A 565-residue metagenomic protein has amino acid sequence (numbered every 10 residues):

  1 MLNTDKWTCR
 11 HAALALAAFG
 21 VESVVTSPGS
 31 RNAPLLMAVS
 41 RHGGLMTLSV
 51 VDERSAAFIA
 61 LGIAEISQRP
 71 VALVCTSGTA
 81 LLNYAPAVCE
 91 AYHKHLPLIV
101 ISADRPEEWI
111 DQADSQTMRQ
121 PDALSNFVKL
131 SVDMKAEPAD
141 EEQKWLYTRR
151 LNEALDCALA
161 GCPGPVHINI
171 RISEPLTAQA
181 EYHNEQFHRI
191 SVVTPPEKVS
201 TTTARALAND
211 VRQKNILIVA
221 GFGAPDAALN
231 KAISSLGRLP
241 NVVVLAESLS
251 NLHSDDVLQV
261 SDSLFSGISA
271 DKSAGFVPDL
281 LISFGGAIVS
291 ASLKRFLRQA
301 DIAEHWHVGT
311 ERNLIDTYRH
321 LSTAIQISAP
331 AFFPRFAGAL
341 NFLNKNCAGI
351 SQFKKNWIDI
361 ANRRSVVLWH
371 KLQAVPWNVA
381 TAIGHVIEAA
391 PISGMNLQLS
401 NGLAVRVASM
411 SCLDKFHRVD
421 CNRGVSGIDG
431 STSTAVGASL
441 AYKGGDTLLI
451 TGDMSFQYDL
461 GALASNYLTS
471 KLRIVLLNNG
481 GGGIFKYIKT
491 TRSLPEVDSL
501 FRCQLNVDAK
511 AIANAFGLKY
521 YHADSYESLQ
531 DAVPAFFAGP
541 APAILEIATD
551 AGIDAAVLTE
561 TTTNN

Functional and structural regions predicted by a protein language model:
M1-T4, M134, L297-L403, K510-A511 (+1 more regions): Phosphate/pyrophosphate-binding active-site segments
T4-C89: N-terminal cofactor/phosphate-binding cores enriched in small/glycine residues, especially glycine-rich loops such as
C9-A17, S27-R31, L35-M37, I358-G444: Active-site diphosphate/adenylate-binding microenvironment
E22-T26, M46-L48, I66-R105, V277-G285 (+2 more regions): A short, small-residue-rich loop immediately preceding and capping a beta-strand
I101, E108-P121, V407-N565: Thiamine diphosphate
S102-A154, A246-I360, N466-Y467, K489: Glycine-rich, acidic loop regions that bind phosphate or pyrophosphate groups
D122, P163-P165, I170-S200, A532-N565: Glycine/aspartate-rich loop-and-adjacent alpha/beta segment that forms the canonical ThDP
A220-W306, L314, D414-G444, Q457-G461 (+2 more regions): Glycine-rich, anion-gripping cofactor-binding loops and their flanking helix/strand elements in enzyme active sites
